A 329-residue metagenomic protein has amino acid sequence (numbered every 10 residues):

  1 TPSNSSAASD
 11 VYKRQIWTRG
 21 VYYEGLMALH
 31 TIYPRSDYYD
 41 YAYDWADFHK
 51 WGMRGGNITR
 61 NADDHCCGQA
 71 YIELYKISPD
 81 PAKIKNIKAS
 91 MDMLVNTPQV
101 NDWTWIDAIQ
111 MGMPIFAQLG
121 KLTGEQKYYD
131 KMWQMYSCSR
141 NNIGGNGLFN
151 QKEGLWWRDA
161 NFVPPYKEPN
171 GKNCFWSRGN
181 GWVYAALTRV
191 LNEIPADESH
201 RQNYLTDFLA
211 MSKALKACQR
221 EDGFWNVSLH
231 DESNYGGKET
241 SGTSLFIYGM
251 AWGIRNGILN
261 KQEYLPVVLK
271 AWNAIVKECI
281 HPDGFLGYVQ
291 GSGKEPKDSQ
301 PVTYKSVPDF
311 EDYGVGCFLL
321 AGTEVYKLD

Functional and structural regions predicted by a protein language model:
T1-A8, Y12: Single conserved hydrophobic/aromatic residue that forms the stacking wall/gate of nucleotide- or nucleobase-binding
A7-S9, M27, T31, H65-I77 (+4 more regions): Carbohydrate-binding/catalytic loop surfaces
G20-S36, C66-D80, M113-E125, W182-H200 (+2 more regions): Well-ordered alpha-helical scaffold segments within catalytic/enzyme domains
Y43-L74: Blade-loop segments of beta-propeller domains
K83-F116: Asp-box/WD-like beta-propeller blade repeats and closely related beta-sheet repeat scaffolds
Y129-T188: Loop-centered beta-sheet repeat module
Y184-H230: Oxyanion-binding "anion nests"
P296-D329: Terminal, non-catalytic domain-edge segments
